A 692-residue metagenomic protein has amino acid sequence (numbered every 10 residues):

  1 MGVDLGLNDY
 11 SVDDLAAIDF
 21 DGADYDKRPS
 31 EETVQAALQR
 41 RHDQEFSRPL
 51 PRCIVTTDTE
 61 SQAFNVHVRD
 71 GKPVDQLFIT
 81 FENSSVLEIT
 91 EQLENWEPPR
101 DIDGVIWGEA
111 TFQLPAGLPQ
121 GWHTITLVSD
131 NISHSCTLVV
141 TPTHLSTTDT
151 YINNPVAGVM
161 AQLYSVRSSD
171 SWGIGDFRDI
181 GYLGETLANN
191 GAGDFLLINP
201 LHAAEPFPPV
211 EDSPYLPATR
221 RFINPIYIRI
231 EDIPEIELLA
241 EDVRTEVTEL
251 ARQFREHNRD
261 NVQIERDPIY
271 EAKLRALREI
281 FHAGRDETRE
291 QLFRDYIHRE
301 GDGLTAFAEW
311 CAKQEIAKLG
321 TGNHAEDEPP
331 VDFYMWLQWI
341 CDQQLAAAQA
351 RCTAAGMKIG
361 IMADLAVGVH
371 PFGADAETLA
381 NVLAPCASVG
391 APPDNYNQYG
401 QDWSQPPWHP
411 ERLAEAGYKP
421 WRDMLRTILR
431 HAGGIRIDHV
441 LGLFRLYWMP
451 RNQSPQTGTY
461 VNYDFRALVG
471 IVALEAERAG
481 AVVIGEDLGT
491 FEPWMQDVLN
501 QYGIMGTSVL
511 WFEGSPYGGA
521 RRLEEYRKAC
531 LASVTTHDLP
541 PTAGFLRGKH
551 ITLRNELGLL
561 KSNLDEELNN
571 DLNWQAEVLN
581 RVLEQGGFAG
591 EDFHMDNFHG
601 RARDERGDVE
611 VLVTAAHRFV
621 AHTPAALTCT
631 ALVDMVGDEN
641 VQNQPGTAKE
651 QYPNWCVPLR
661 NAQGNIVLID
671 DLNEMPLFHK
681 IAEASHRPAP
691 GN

Functional and structural regions predicted by a protein language model:
M1-A23: Basic helix-extension-helix modules of the SAP/HeH family
G2-D4, A17, N189, A354 (+3 more regions): Residues at alpha-helix termini
D4, G193-D194, K358-G360, G434 (+2 more regions): Residue-level detector of anion-binding/catalytic polar loops
I18-S84, E88-E91, W96-L127, V140-T378: Acidic/aromatic-lined carbohydrate-recognition and catalytic surfaces of CAZymes acting on diverse glycans
S84, F207-D342, G368-C629, V633 (+3 more regions): Alpha-amylase-like alpha-glycosidases and glucanotransferases acting on alpha-linked glucans and related
D130-S135: Short acidic/polar inter-strand loop motif in beta-rich domains
N555-L557, N563-L568, H679-N692: Short, solvent-exposed cationic patches
G637-G691: Structured C-terminal cap/extension of enzyme domains
